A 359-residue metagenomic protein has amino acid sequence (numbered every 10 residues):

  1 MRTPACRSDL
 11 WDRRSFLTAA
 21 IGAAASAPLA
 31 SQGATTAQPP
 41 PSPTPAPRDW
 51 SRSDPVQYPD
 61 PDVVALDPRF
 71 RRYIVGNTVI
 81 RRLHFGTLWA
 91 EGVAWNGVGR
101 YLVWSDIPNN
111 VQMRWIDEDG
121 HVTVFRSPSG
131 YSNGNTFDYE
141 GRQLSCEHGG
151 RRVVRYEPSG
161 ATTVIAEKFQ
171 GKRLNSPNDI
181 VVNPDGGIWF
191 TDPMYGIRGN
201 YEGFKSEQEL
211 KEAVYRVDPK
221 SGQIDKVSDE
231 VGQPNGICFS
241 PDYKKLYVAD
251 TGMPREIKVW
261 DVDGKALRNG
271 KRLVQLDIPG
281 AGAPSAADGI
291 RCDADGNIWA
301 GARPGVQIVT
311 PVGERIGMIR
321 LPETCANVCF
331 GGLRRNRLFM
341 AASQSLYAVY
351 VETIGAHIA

Functional and structural regions predicted by a protein language model:
M1-D12: N-terminal secretory signal peptides
D12-A25: N-terminal export leaders
P43-T78: Blade/loop signatures of beta-propeller domains
P61, A65-P68, R81-I107: Beta-strand-rich domains and repeat architectures in extracellular enzymes and scaffolds, especially beta-propellers
F85-R100, P128-E147, R152, Q170-F190 (+4 more regions): Beta-rich, blade/repeat-based domains predominating in secreted/periplasmic proteins but also intracellular
T191-Q208: Short, conserved, GDST-rich strand-edge loop motifs in beta-rich repeat architectures
W260-A266, V351-A356: Short loop/turn segments immediately following beta-strands, especially the blade-tip and inter-blade linker loops
L333-A359: Blade-level signature of beta-propeller repeat domains, shared across WD40, Kelch, NHL, RCC1 and BNR/Asp-box propellers
